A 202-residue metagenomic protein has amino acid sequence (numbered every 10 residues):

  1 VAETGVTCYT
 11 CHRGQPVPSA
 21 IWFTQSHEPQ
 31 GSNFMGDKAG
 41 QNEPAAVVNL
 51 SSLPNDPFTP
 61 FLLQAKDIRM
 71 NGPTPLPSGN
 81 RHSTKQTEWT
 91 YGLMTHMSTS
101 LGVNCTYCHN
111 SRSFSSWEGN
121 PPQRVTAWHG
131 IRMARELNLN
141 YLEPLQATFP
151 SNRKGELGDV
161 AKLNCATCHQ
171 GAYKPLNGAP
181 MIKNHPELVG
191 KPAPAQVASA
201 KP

Functional and structural regions predicted by a protein language model:
V1-P202: Sequence context surrounding c-type heme c attachment/ligation sites in exported
